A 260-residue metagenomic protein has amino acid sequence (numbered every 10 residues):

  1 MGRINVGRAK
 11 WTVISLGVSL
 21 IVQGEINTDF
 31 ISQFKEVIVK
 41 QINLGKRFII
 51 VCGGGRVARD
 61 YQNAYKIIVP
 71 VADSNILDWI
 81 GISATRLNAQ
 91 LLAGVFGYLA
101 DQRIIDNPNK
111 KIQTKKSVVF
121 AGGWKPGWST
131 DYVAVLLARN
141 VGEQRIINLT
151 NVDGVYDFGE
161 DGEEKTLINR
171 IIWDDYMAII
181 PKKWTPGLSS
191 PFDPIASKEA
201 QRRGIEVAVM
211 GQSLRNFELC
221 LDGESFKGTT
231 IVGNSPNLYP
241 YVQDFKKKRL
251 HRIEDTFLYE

Functional and structural regions predicted by a protein language model:
M1-E260: C-terminal catalytic "cap/lid" subdomain
